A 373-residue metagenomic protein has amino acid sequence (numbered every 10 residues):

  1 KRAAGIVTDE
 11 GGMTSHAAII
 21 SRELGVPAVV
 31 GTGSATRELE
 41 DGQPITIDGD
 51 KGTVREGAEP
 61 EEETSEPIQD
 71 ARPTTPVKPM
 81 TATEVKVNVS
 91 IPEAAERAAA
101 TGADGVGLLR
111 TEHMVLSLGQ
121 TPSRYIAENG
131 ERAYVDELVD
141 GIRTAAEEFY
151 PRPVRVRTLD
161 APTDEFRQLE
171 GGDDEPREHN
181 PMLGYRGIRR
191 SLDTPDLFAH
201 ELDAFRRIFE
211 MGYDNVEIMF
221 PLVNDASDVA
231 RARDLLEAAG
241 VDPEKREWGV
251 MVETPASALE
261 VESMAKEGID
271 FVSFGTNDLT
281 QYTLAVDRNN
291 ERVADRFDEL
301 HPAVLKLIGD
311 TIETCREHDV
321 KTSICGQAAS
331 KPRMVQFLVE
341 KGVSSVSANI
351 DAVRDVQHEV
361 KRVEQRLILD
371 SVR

Functional and structural regions predicted by a protein language model:
K1-L109: Acidic, glycine-rich flexible loop/linker segments
P76-R373: Conserved alpha/beta-domain cores
